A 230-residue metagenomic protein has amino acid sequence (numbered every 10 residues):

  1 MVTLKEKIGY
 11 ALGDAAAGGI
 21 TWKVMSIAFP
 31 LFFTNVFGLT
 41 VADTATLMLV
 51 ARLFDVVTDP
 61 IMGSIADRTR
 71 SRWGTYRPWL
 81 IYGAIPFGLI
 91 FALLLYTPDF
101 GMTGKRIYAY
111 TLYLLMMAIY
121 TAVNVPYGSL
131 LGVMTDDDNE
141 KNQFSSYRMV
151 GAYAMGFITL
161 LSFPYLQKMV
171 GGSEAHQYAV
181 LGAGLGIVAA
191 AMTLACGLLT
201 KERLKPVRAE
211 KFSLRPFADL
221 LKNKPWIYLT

Functional and structural regions predicted by a protein language model:
M1-T230: Membrane-embedded alpha-helical bundles of multi-pass transporters/translocases, especially carrier/permease families
